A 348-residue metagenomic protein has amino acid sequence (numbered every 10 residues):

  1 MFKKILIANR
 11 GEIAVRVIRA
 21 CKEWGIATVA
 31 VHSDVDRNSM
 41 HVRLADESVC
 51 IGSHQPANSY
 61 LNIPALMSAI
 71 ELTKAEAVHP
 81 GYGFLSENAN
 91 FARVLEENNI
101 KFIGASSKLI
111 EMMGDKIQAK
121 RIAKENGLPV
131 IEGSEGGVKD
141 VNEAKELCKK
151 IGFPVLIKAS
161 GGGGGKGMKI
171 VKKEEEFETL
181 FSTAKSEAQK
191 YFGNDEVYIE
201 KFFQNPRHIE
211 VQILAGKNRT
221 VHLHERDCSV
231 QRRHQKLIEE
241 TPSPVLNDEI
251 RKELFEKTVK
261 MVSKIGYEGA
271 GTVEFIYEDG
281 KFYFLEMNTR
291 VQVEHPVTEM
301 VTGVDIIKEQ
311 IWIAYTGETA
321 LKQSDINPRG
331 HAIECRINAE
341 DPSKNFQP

Functional and structural regions predicted by a protein language model:
M1-V273, Y277-H295: N-terminal beta-alpha lobe that positions the nucleotide/phosphoryl donor in ATP/NTP-coupled carboxylate activation
V42-R43, F346-P348: Short glycine/proline-enriched turns and hinge-like loops at secondary-structure junctions
L246-G280, N288-P342, P348: Active-site "cap" helix and flanking loop/linker of ATP-utilizing ligase/carboxylase catalytic domains
